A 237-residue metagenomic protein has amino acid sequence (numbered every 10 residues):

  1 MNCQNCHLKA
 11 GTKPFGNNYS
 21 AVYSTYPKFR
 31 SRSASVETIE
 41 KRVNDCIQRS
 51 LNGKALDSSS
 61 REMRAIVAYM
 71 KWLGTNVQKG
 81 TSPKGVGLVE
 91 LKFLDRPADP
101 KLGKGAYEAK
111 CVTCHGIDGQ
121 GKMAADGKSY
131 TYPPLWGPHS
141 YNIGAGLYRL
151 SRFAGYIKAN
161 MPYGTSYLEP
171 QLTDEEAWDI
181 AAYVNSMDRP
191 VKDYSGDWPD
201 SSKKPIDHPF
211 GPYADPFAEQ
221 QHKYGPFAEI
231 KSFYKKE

Functional and structural regions predicted by a protein language model:
M1-A10, I66, G103-G119, L135 (+1 more regions): The canonical Cys-X-X-Cys-His
M1-C3, D197-P205: Short, surface-exposed recognition loops and adjoining beta-strand edges that mediate ligand/DNA contacts, enriched
K13-L56, I66, Y130-V191: Extracytoplasmic electron-transfer domains, predominantly the class I c-type cytochrome c fold
R42, C46-S82, E169-P199, Y213 (+2 more regions): C-terminal capping alpha-helices of c-type cytochrome domains
T75-E108, K122: Electrostatic cytochrome c docking/interface patches
T81-G85, I117-P133, L168-E169, S195-D197: Short acidic alpha-helical/loop segments enriched in Asp/Glu that coordinate divalent cations
D99-I117, I206-E237: Acidic, Ser/Thr-rich low-complexity intrinsically disordered segments
A109, T113-C114, D118-G121, Y130 (+3 more regions): C-terminal cap of thioredoxin/glutaredoxin-like
